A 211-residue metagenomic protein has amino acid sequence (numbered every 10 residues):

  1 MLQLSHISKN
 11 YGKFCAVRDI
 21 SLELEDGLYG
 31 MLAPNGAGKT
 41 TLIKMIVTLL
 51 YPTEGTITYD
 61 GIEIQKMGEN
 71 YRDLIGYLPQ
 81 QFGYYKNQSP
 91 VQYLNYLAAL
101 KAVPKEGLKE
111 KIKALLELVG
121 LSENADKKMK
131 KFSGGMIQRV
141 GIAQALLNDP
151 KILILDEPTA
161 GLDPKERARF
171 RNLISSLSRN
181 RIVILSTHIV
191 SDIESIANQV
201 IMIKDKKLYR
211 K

Functional and structural regions predicted by a protein language model:
V47: Helix-to-loop junction immediately C-terminal to a conserved catalytic motif
G55-K66, N70-Y71: Conserved ABC transporter NBD signature motif
N95, A99, E106-N124: Conserved ABC ATPase "signature" region
K128-F132: Conserved ABC ATPase signature
I142: Hydrophobic anchor residue at the start of the ABC signature
L153-D156: Catalytic Walker B motif of ABC-type/P-loop ATPase nucleotide-binding domains
